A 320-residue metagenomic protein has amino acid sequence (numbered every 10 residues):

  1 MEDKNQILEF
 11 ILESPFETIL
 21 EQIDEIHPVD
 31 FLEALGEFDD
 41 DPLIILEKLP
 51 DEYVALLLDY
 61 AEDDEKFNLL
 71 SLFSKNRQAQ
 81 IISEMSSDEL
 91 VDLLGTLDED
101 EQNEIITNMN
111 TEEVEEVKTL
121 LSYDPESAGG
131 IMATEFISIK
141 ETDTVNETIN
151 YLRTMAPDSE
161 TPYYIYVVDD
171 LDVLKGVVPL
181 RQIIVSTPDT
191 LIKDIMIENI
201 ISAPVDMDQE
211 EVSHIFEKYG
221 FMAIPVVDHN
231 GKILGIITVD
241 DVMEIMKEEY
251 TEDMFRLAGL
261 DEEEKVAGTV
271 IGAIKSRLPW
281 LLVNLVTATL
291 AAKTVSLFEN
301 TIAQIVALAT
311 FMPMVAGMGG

Functional and structural regions predicted by a protein language model:
M1-L260: Hydrophobic packing positions in regular secondary-structure scaffolds
T142, Y250-G320: Alpha-helical transmembrane segments and their membrane-interface boundaries that form or gate the permeation pathway
